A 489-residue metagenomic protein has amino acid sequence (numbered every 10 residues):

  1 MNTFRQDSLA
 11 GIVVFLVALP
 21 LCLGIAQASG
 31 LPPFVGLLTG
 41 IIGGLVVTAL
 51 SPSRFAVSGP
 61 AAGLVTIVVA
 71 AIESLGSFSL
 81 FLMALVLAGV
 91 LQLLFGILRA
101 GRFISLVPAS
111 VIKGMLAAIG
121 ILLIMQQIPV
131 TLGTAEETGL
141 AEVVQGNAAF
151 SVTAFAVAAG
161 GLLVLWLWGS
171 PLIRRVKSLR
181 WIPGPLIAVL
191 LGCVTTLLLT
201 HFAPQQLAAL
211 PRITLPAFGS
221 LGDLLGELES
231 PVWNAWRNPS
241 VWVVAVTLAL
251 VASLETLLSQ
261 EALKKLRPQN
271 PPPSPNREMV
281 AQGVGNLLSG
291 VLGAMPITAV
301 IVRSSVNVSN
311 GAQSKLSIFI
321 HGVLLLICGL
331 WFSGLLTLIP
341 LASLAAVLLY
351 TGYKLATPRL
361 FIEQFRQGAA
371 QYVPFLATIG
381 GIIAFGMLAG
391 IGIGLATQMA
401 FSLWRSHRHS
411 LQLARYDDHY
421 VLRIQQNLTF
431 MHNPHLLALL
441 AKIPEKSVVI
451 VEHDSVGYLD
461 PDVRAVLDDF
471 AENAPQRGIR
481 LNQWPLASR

Functional and structural regions predicted by a protein language model:
M1-A10, V68, L75-R267, L335-L341 (+2 more regions): Core transmembrane helix bundle of multi-pass membrane transport proteins
F4-R5, V17-R54, E229-L316: Membrane-embedded helical hairpins/re-entrant loop segments and their flanking transmembrane helices within multi-pass
R5-G96: N-terminal cofactor/phosphate-binding cores enriched in small/glycine residues, especially glycine-rich loops such as
G11-A18, F34-G40, S58-A62, A158 (+4 more regions): Short hydrophobic alpha-helical membrane-embedded segments
C22-G24, G44-A49, I67, A71 (+8 more regions): Alpha-helical transmembrane segments of multipass membrane proteins
A49-G59, P171-S178, S309-K315, R359-R366: Membrane-helix interface "capping/anchor" motifs
G59, F81-V107, L116, P272-S343 (+1 more regions): Helix-loop-helix junctions within the multi-pass membrane cores of secondary transporters/permeases
K354-R489: The feature marks cytosolic C-terminal regulatory regions of anion transporters and related permeases
